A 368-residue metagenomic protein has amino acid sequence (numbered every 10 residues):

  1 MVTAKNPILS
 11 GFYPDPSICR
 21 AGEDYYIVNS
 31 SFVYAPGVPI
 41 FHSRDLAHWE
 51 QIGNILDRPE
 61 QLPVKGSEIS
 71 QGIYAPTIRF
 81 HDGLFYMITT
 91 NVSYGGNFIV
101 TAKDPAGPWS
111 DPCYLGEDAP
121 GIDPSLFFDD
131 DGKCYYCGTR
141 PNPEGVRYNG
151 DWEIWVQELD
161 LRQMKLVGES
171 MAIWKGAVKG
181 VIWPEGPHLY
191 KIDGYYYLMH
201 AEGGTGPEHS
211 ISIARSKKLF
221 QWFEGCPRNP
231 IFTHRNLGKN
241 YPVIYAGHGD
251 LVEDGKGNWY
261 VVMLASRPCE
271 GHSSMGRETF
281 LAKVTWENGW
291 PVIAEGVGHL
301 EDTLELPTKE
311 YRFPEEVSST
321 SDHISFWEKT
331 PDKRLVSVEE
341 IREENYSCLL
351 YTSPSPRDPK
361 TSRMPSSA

Functional and structural regions predicted by a protein language model:
M1-D123, F128-G180, K191-K239, K256 (+2 more regions): Beta-rich carbohydrate-recognition and catalytic domains
H299-D322, N345: Surface beta-strand/loop "capping" patches
E316-S337: Short, tryptophan-glycine- and acidic/Ser/Thr-enriched carbohydrate-recognition patches
R334-L350: Short carbohydrate-recognition loop motifs
Y351-P356: Conserved small/polar residues in nucleotide/adenosyl-binding loops
R363-S367: Hydrophobic alpha-helical segments, chiefly the membrane-spanning helices and signal/signal-anchor peptides
